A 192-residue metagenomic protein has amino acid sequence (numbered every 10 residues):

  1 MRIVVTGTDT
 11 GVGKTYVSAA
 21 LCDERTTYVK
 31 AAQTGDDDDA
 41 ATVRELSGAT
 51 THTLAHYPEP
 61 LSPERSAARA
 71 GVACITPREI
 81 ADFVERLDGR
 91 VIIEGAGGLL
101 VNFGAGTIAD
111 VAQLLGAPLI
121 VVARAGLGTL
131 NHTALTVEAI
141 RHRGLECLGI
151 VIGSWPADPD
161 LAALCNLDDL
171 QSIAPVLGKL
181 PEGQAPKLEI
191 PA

Functional and structural regions predicted by a protein language model:
M1-V5, T26, G89-I93, L119: Generic beta-sheet signal
V4-A19: Glycine-rich phosphate-binding P-loop
G7-D9, K30-A32, L54-A55, E94-A96 (+2 more regions): Fold-independent oxyanion-binding glycine-rich loops and adjacent beta-strand/coil segments at enzyme active sites
Y16-C74, R78, D82-G89: N-terminal phosphate/diphosphate-binding loop that engages ATP/GTP or pyrophosphate donors across diverse enzyme folds
A20-C22, A96-A174, G178-K179: Conserved catalytic-core segment of NTP-binding enzymes
Y57-P60, E182-L188: A short acidic, often aromatic-flanked loop/helix-cap motif at beta-alpha or helix-coil junctions that lines enzyme
I80-G104: Switch II (G3) loop of P-loop NTPases
